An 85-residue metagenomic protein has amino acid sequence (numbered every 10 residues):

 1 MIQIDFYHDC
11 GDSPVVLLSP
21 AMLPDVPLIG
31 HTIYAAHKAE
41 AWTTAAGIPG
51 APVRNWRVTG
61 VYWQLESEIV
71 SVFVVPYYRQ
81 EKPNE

Functional and structural regions predicted by a protein language model:
M1, V16, A51, S67-I69: A general secondary-structure signal for short beta-strands and their flanking turns/coil in non-transmembrane regions
M1-V15: Short, basic/aromatic beta-hairpin or loop at an interaction surface
D5-Y7, S19, A36, T59 (+1 more regions): A structural detector for beta-sheet-dominated domains
V16-L23: Short alpha-helix capping/helix-loop boundary micro-motifs
V26-L28: Short, well-ordered loop/turn sites that connect or cap secondary structure elements
T32, A36-T43, G47: Short, charged beta-turn/beta-strand-edge "cap" motif at the junction between a beta-strand and an adjacent loop
T43-S67: Short, compositionally biased
G60-E85: Glycine- and charge-enriched low-complexity intrinsically disordered segments
